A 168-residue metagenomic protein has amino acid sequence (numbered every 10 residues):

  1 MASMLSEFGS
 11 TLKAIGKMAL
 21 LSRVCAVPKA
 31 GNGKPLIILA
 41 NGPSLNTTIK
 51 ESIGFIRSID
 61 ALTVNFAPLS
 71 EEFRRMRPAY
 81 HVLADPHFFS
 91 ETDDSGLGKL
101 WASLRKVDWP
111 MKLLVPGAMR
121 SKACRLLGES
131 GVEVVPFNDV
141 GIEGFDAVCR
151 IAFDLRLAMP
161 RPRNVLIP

Functional and structural regions predicted by a protein language model:
M1-I38, P43-S58, E71-F73, V82 (+2 more regions): N-terminal donor/sugar-recognition subdomains of glycan-related enzymes, prototypically the membrane-proximal stem
L21-R23, N65, L97: Generic preference for well-ordered secondary structure
A40, D60-N65, K112-G117: Short, hydrophobic beta-strand segments that form beta-sheet elements in well-ordered domains
I56-A61, A102: A short, gly/pro- and small-residue-rich
P68-P168: Acidic/Gly/His-enriched mid-domain segments of enzyme catalytic cores or analogous surface patches that mediate
